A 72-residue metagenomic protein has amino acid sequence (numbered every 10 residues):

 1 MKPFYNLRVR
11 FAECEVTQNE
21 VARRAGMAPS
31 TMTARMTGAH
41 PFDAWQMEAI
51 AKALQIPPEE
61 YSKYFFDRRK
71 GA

Functional and structural regions predicted by a protein language model:
M1, V9-R10, E15, A34 (+2 more regions): Short, charged recognition helix plus adjacent turn of helix-turn-helix-like nucleic-acid-binding domains
L7, Q18, M47: Generic structural marker for isolated residues within well-ordered, non-membrane alpha-helices of soluble domains
V21-A22, I50: Short alpha-helical "recognition helix" segments of helix-turn-helix
M27-P41: Recognition helix of helix-turn-helix/homeodomain-like DNA-binding domains that insert into the DNA major groove
A39-A51: Short, basic-rich loop-to-helix N-cap that marks the start of a DNA-contacting helix
